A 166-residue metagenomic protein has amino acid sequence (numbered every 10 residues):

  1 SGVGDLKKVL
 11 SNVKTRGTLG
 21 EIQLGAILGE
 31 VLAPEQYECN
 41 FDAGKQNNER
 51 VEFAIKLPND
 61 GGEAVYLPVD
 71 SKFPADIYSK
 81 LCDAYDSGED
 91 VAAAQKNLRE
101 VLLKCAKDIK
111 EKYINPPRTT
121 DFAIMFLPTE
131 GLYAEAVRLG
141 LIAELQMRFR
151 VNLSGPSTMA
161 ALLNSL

Functional and structural regions predicted by a protein language model:
S1-L166: Amphipathic, heptad-repeat alpha-helical coiled-coil/stalk segments that mediate oligomerization, tethering
